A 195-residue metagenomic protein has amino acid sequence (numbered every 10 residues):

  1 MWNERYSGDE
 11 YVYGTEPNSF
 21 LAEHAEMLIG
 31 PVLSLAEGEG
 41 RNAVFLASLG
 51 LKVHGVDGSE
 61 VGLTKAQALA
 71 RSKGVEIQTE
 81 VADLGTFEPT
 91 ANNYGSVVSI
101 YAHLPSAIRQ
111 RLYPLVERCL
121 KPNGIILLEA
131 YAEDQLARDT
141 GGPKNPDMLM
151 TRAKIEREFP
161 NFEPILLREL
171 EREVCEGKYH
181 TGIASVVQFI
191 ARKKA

Functional and structural regions predicted by a protein language model:
M1-M27: Conserved class I S-adenosyl-L-methionine
K52-D57: Conserved SAM-binding motif I beta-strand of class I
S59-V61: Conserved SAM/SAH-binding beta-strand->alpha-helix loop
K73-L84: Conserved SAM-binding strand-loop segment of SAM-dependent methyltransferases
F87-S96: A short acidic, Gly/Pro-enriched loop at the edge of an enzyme's catalytic core that lines a small-molecule cofactor
L104-V116: A short, conserved alpha-helix within the catalytic core of class I
N123-Y131: Conserved beta-strand signature within the Rossmann-like core of class I S-adenosyl-L-methionine
D147-R168: Short alpha-helix
